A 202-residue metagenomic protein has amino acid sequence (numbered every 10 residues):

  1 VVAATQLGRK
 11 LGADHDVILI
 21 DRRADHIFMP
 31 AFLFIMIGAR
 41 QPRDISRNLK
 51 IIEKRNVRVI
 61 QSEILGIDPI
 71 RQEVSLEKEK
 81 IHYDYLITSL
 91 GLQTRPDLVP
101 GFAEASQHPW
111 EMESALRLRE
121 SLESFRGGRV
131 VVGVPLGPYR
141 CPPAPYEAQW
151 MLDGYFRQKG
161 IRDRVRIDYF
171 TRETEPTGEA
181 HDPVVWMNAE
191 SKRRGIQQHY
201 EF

Functional and structural regions predicted by a protein language model:
V1-R58, L136-H181: Beta1-alpha1 glycine-rich phosphate/pyrophosphate-binding loop at the start of Rossmann-like nucleotide-binding domains
R22, S62-E63, L90, P135 (+2 more regions): Fold-independent oxyanion-binding glycine-rich loops and adjacent beta-strand/coil segments at enzyme active sites
I45-S46, K80, A115, V184: Generic non-transmembrane alpha-helix signal with a bias for helix starts/N-cap capping motifs
L49-K54, P100-G101, N188-K192: Short, conserved catalytic or adaptor-binding loops enriched in Gly and charged residues
E53-D68, K192-F202: A conserved beta-strand/loop element that lines the FAD pocket in flavoprotein oxidoreductases
V57-E147, G154-G160: FAD-binding core/adjacent interface of flavoenzyme oxidoreductases
R166-F202: Loop-centered beta-sheet repeat module
